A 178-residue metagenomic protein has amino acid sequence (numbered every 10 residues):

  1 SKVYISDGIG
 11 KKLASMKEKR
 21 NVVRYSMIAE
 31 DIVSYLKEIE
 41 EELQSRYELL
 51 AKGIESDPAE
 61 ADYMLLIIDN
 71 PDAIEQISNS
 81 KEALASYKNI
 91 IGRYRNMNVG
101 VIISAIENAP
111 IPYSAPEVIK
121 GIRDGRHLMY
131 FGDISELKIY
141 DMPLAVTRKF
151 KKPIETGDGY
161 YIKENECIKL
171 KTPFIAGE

Functional and structural regions predicted by a protein language model:
S1-M129, D133-E136, K151: P-loop NTPase catalytic phosphate-binding loop
Y113-E178: Phosphate-binding and hydrolysis-coupling loops of NTP-dependent motor/remodeling domains
